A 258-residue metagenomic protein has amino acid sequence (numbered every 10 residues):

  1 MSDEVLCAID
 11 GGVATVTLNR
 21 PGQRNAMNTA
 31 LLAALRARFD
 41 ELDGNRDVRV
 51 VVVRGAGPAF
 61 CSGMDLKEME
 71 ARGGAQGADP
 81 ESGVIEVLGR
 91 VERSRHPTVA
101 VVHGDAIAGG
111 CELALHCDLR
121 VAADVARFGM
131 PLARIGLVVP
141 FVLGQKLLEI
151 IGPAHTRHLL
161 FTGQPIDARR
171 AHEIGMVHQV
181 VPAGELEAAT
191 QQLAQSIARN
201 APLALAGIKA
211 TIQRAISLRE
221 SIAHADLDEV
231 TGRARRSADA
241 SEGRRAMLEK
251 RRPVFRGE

Functional and structural regions predicted by a protein language model:
M1-A56, G89: Conserved CoA-thioester-binding segment of acyl-CoA-metabolizing enzymes
S2, R245-E258: Terminal low-complexity tails and localization/encapsulation signals of metabolic enzymes
V16, R20, L35, V53 (+6 more regions): Terminal peptide-recognition signature
G55-R93, A106, G136, R219: Glycine- (often His-adjacent) and acidic-residue-rich active-site loop that binds/positions the CoA thioester
G89-L205, I222, R236-S237, S241-E242 (+1 more regions): Crotonase-fold acyl-CoA enzyme core
L159-L160, T211, A215, E229-R235: Helix-loop "lid/cap" segments that line or gate small-molecule binding pockets
